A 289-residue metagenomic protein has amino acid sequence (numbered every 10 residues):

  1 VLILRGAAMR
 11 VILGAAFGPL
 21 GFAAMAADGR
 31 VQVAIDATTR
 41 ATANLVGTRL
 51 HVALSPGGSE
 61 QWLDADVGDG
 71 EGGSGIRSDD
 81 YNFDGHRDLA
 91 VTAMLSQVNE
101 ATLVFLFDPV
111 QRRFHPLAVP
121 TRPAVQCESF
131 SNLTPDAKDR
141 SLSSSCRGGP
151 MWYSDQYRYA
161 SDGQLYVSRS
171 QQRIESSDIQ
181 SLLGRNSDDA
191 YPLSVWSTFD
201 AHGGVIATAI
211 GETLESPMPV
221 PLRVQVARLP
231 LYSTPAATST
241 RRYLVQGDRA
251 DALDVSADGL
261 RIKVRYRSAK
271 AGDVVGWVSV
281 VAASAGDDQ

Functional and structural regions predicted by a protein language model:
G21-A23: N-terminal signal peptide c-region/cleavage motif recognized by signal peptidases
A26-S74, Q289: Terminal domain-start segments
D80-N82, P109-V110: Calcium-coordinating acidic loop motifs
Y81-A93, K138-S145: Acidic/hydrophobic-patterned starts of short beta strands in beta-sheet-rich repeat architectures
Q97-V104, M151-Q156: Structural motif
R113-G211: Short aromatic loop motif centered on NTY/YTY
G184-P230, A237, Y243-Q246, L253-D258 (+1 more regions): SH3-family beta-barrel domains
G247, I262-R267: SH3/SH3-like beta-barrel fold
